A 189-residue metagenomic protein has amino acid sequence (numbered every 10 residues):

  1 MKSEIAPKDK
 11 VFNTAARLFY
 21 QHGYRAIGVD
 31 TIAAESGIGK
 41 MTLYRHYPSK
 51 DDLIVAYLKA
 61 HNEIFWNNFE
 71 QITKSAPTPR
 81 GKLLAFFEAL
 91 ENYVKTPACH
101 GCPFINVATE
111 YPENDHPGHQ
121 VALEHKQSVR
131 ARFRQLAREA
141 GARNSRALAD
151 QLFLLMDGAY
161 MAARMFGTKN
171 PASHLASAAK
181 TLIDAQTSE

Functional and structural regions predicted by a protein language model:
M1-H22, A26-I38, D52: Basic, helix-initiating cap at the start of DNA-binding domains
G37-Y47: Short hydrophobic/aromatic patch on the recognition helix
D51-L53, V107: A secondary-structure capping/hinge motif
I54-H61: Alpha-helical DNA-contacting segments of helix-turn-helix folds
A56, E70-T96, E139, S145 (+1 more regions): Hydrophobic alpha-helical connector segments
Q71, P117-S128, R132-Q135: Short, solvent-exposed amphipathic helices
T96-P117: Amphipathic alpha-helical segments used for helix-helix packing
H119-E124, E139-E189: Hydrophobic/aromatic-rich alpha-helical bundle segments in the mid-to-C-terminal region
